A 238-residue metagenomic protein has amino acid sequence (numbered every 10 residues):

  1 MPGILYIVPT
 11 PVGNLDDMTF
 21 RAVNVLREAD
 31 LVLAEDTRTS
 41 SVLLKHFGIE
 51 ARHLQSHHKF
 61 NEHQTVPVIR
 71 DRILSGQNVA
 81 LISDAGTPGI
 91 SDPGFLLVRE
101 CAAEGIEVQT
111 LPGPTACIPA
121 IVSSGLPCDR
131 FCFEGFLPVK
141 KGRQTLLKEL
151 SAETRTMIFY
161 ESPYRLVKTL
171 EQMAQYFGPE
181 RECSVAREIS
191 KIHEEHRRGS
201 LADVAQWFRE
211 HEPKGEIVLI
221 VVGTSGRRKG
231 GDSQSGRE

Functional and structural regions predicted by a protein language model:
M1-K59: Glycine-rich, flexible N-terminal cofactor/catalytic loop recognition
P2, T156, Y160-E238: A contiguous loop/helix-start segment that scaffolds small-molecule binding in enzyme catalytic cores
G3-L5, S75-A80, T156: Loop/turn-to-beta-strand initiation segments
L26-V32, G105-Q109, T156-M157: Short active-site oxyanion
Q55-H63, F136-P138: Conserved helicase motor
H58, V66-T115: Glycine/small-residue-rich loop that forms an oxyanion/phosphate-binding "nest" at active or ligand-binding sites
L96-E153: Class I SAM-dependent methyltransferase SAM-binding "motif I" and its flanking Rossmann-like core
